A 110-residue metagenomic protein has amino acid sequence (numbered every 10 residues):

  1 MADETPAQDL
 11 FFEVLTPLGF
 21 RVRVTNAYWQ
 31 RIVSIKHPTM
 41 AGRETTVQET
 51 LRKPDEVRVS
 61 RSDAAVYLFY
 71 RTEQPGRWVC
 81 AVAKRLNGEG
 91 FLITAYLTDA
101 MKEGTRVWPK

Functional and structural regions predicted by a protein language model:
M1-K110: Ribonuclease/tRNase effector modules and their secretory precursors
